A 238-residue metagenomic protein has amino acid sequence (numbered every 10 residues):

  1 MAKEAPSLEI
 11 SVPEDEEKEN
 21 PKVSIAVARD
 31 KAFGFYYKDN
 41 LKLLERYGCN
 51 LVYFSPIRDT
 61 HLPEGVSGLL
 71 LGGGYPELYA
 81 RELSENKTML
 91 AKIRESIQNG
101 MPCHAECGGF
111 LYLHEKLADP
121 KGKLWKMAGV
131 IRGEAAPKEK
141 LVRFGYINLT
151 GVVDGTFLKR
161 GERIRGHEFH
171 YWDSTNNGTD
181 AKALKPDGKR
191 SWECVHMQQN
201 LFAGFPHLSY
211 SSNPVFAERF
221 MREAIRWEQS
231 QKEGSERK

Functional and structural regions predicted by a protein language model:
M1-S24, P137-K238: Amide-donor transfer/coupling interface in amidating biosynthetic enzymes
M1-S55: C-terminal accessory "lid"/substrate-recognition subdomains
A26-K31, G74-A80: Glycine-rich phosphate/diphosphate-binding loops and the adjacent beta-loop-alpha structural elements that coordinate
R29-A32, E134, L208-S209: Residue-level signal for short, function-critical loop segments
Y36-K42, Y53-Y75, I93-S96: Redox- and metal-dependent alpha/beta enzyme cores, enriched for Fe-S-associated oxidoreductases and cofactor-handling
N40-R46, G68, E85, F220-M221: Short, solvent-exposed amphipathic alpha-helical segments in soluble enzyme and RNA/protein-processing domains
L69, E106, A128, F169 (+1 more regions): Hydrophobic, well-ordered secondary-structure elements that form the walls of internal hydrophobic environments
P76-T156: Cysteine-nucleophile active-site neighborhood
